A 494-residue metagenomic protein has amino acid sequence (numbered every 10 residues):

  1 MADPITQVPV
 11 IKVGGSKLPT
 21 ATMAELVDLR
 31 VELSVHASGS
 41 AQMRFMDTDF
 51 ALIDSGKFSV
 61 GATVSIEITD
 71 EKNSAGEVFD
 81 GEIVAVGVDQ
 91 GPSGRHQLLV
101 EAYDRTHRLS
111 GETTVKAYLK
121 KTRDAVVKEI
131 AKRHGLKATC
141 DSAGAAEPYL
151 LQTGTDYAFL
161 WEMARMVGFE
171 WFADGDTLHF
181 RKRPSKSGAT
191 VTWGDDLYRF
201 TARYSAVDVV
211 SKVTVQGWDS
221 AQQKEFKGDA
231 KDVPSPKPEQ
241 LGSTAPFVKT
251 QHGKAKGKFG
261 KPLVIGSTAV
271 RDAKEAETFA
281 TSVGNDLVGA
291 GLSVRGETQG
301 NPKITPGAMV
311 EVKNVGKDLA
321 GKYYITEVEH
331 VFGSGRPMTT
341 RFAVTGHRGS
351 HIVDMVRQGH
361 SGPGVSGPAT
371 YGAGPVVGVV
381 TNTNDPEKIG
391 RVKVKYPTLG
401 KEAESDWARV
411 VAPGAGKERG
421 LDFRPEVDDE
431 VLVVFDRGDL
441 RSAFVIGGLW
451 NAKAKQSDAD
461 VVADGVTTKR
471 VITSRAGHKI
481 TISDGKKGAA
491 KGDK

Functional and structural regions predicted by a protein language model:
M1-K494: Amphipathic alpha-helical and helix-coil boundary elements used as assembly and membrane-proximal scaffolds
